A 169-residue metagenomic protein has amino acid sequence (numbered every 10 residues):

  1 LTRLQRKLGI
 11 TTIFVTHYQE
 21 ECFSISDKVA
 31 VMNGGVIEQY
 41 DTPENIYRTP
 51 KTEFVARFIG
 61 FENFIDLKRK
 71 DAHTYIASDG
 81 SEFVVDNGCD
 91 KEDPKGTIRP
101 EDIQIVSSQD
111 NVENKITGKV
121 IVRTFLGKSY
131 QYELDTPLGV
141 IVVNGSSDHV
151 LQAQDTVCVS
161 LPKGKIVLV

Functional and structural regions predicted by a protein language model:
L1-F54: ABC ATPase nucleotide-binding domains
I10, K28, F64-I65, H73 (+2 more regions): Structural detector for hydrophobic anchor residues on beta-strands
T42, F54, K68, T117-I121: Residues located in well-ordered beta-strands
R48-D71, T97, S160-P162: C-terminal boundary and immediately downstream tail of ABC-type ATPase nucleotide-binding domains
K51, N63-I65, S81, N114-K119 (+1 more regions): Short beta-strand or tight-loop elements that sit immediately N-terminal to catalytic metal-binding acidic residues
A72-Y75, V122-S129: Short, conserved beta-turn/loop elements at beta-strand boundaries and strand-helix junctions
Y75-S78, T97, Q131-P137, N144: Short, acidic/hydrophobic/Gly-rich beta-strand patch recurrent on exposed beta strands that often constitutes part
A77-R123, D148-V169: Glycine/charge-rich catalytic "coupling/switch" loops of P-loop NTPases
